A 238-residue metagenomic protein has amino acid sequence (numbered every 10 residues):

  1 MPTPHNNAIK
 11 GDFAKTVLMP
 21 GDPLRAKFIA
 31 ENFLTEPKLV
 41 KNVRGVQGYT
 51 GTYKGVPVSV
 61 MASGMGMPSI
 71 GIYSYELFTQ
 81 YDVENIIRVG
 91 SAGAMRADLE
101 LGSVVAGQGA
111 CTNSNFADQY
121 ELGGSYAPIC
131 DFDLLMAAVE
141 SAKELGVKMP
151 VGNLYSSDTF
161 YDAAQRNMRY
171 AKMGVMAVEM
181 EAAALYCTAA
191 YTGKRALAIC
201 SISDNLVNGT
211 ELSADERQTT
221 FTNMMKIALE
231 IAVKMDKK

Functional and structural regions predicted by a protein language model:
M1-P128, F132-M136: Metabolite-binding pocket within alpha/beta catalytic cores that recognizes anionic/polar moieties
P23, G93, Y155-T159, A184 (+2 more regions): Glycine-rich beta-alpha junction loops
T35-N42, G146-G152, M235-K238: Flexible, glycine/charged-enriched surface loops at secondary-structure junctions
V83-E84, M176, R195: Short acidic/polar active-site loop segments enriched in Thr and Asp
S125-M173: Active-site rim beta-loop-alpha module in soluble metabolic enzymes
A137-L145, T188, I227-M235: Generic non-transmembrane alpha-helical segments
A183-E216: Zn-dependent metallopeptidase/amidohydrolase metal-coordination segment
L206-K238: His/Asp/Glu-rich mid-to-C-terminal helical/loop segments that flank catalytic regions of hydrolases
